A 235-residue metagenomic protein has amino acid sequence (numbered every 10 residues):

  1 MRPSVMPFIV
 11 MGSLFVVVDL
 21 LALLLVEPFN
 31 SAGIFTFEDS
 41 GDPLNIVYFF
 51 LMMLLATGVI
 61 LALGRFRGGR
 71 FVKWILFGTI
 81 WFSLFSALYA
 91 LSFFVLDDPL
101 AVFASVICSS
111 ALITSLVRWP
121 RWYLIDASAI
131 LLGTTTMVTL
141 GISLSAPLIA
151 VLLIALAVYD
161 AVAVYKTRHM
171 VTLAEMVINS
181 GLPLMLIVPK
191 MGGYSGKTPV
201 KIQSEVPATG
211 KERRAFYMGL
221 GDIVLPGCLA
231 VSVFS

Functional and structural regions predicted by a protein language model:
M1-S235: A membrane-topology feature that recognizes alpha-helical transmembrane segments and their immediate juxtamembrane
